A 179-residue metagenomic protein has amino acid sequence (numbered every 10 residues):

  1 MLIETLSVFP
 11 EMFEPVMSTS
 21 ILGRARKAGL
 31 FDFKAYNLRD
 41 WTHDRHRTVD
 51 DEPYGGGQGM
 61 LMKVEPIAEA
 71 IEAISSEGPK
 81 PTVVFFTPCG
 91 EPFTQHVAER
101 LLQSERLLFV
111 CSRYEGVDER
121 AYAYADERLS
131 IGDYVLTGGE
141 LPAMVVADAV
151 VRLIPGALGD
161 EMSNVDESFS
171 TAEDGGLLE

Functional and structural regions predicted by a protein language model:
M1-S75: N-terminal nucleotide/polyanion-binding subdomain common to many enzyme families
E4-L6, K34-Y36, T82-V84, L107-L108 (+1 more regions): Hydrophobic/aromatic beta-strand patches that form the interior of the parallel beta-sheet core in alpha/beta enzyme
S20-R24, E99-Q103, D126: Short, solvent-exposed amphipathic alpha-helical segments in soluble enzyme and RNA/protein-processing domains
L38-W41, R113-V117: Short glycine-enriched loops at secondary-structure junctions
P53-G56, S112, G132-L136: Short histidine-centered catalytic/ligand-binding loop motif
L61-C111, D118: S-adenosyl-L-methionine/SAH cofactor-binding core of RNA-modifying enzymes
V117, A121-F169: Structured adenosyl-cofactor binding patch, chiefly the S-adenosyl-L-methionine
E173-E179: Long, charged alpha-helical interface segments
